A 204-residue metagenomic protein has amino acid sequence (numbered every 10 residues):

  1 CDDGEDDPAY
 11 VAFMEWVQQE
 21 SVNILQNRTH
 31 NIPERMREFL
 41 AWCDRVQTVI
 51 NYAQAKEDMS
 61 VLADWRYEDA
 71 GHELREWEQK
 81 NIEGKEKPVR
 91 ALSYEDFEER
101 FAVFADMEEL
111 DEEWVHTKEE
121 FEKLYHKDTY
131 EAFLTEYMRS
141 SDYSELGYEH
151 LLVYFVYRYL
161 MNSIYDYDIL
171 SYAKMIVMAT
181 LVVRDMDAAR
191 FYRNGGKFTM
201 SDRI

Functional and structural regions predicted by a protein language model:
C1: Short Cys/His-based metal-binding microdomains
G4-D7: The transition from N-terminal targeting/processing segments to the mature protein
A9-A12: Mature, function-bearing regions of proteins
Q18-I204: Hydrophobic, aromatic-lined core segments that form the binding pocket/scaffold for planar heteroaromatic ligands
